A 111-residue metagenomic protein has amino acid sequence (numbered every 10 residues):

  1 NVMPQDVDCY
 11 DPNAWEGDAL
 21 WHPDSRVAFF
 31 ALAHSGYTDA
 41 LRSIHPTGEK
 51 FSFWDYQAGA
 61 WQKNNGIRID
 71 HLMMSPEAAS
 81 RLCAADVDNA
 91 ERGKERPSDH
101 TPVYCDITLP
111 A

Functional and structural regions predicted by a protein language model:
V2-A111: Metal-dependent phosphoester-hydrolase catalytic domains
